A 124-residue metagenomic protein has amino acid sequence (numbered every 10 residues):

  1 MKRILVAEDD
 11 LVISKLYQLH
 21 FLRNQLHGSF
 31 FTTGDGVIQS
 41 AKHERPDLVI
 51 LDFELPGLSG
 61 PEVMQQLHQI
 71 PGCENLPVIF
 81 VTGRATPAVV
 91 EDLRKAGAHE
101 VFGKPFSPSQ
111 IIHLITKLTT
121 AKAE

Functional and structural regions predicted by a protein language model:
E8: Conserved acidic carboxylate
K15-L22: Charged docking surfaces used in two-component/phosphorelay signaling
Q25-T33, S40: Short hydrophobic/Thr-rich beta-strand motif most characteristic of the beta2 strand and flanking loop of CheY-like
D52, T82: Active-site residues of response regulator receiver
P56, T86, P105: The feature encodes the CheY-like receiver
H99: Short, glycine/charged-rich "phosphate-handling" switch motifs in NTP-dependent and phosphotransfer domains
F106-I115: C-terminal output helix
